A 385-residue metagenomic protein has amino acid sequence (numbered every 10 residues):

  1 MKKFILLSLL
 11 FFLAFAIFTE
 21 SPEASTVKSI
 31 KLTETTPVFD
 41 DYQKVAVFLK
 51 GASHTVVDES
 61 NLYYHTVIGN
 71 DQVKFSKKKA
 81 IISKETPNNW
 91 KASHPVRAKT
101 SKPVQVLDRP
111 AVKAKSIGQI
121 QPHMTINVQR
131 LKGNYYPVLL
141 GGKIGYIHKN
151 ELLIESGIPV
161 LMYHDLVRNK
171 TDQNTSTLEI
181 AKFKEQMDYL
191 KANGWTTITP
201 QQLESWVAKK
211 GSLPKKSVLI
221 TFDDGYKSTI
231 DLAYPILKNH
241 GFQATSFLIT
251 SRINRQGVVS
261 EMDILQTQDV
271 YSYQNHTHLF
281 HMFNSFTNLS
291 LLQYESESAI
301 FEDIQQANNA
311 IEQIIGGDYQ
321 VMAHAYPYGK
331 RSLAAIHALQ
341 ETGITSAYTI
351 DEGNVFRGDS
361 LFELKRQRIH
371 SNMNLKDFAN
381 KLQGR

Functional and structural regions predicted by a protein language model:
M1-F4: Positively charged n-region of N-terminal signal peptides that target proteins for export
A14-P37, V47-K50, V57-S60, A80-Q105 (+3 more regions): SH3-family beta-barrel domains
V38-D40, L107-D108, R168-N174, S228-I230 (+1 more regions): Short, solvent-exposed loop/turn elements at domain surfaces
F39-Q43, P110-K115: Short alpha-helix capping/helix-loop boundary micro-motifs
K44-K78, S116-K149: SH3/SH3-like beta-barrel superfamily modules
K79, K91-H94, K102, L140-K216 (+2 more regions): N-terminal pre-catalytic segment of deacetylase/amide-hydrolase enzymes
E155-T177, K216-V218, Y226-L232, K238-S332 (+1 more regions): Metal-dependent polysaccharide deacetylase catalytic core of the NodB/CE4 family, i.e., the active-site-bearing domain
I180-G211, E312-I315, I336, Q340-N374: C-terminal domain-boundary segment and adjacent tail
